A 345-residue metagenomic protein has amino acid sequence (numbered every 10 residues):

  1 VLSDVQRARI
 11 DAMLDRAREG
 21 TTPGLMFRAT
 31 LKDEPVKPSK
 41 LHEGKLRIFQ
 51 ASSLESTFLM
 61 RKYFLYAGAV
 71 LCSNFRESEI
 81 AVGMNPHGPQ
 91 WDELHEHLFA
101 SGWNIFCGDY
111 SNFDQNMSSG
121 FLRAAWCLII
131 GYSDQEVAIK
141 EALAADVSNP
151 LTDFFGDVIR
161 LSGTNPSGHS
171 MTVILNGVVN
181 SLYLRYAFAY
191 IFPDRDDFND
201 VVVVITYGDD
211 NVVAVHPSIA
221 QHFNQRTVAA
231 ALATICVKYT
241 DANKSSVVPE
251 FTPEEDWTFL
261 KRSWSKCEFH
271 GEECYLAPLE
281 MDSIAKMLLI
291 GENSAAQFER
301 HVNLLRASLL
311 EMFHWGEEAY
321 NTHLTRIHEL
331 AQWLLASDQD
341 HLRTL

Functional and structural regions predicted by a protein language model:
V1-A29, R326-L345: Non-catalytic, polymerase-adjacent accessory regions of viral genome-replication enzymes
A8-K45, Q90-W103, I139-V158: Reverse-transcriptase-like RNA-dependent polymerase core
M26-E77, V158-I191: Conserved pre-motif C helix in the palm subdomain of viral-like polymerases
S39-L41, L59, C72, Q115-S118 (+5 more regions): Short helix/loop capping segments that flank catalytic or ligand/cofactor-binding pockets
I48, S56-N112, A189-D196: Active-site-proximal segment of RNA-dependent polymerases
I80-H87, Q135-D146, K238-E250: A generic structural motif
S101-Y207, V212-H222, D256: Conserved polymerase palm-domain catalytic core
G163, S218-N243, V247-L345: Active-site and adjacent loop segments of nucleotide-processing enzymes that use two-metal-ion phosphate chemistry
